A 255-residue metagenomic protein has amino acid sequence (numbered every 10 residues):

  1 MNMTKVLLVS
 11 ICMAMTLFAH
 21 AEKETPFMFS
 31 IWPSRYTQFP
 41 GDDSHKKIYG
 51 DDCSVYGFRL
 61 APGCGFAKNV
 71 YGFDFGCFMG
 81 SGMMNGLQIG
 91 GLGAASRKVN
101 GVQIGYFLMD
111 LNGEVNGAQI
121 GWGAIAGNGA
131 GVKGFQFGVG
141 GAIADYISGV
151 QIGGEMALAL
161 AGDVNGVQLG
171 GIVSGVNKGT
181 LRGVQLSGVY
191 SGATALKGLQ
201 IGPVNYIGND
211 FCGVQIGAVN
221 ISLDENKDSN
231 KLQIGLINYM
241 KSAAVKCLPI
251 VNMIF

Functional and structural regions predicted by a protein language model:
M1-L8: Bacterial N-terminal signal peptides that target proteins for export
C12-A19: Hydrophobic h-region of N-terminal signal peptides that target proteins for export in Gram-negative bacteria
E22-F255: Surface-exposed, glycine- and small/polar-enriched segments that build interaction surfaces at terminal
